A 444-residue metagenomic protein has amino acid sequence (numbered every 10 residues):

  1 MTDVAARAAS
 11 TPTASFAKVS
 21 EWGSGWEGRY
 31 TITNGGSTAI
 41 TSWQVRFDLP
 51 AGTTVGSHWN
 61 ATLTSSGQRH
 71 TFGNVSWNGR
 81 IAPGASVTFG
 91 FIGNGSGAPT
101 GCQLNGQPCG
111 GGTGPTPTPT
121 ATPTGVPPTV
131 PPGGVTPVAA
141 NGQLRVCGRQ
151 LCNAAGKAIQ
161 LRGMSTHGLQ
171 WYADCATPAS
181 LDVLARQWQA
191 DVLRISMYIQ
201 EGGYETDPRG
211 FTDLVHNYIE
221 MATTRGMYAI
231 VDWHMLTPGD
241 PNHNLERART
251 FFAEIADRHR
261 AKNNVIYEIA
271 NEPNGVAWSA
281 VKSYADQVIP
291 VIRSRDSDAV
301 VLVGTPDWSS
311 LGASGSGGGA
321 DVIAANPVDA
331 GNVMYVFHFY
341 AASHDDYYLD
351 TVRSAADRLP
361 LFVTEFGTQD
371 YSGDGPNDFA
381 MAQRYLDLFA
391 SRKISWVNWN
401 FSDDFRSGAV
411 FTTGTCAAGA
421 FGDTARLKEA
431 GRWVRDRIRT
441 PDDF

Functional and structural regions predicted by a protein language model:
R7-S24: Low-complexity, acidic Ser/Thr/Pro/Gly-rich terminal tails and inter-domain linkers that flank the onset of structured
W22-R29, T41: Short, solvent-exposed loop/turn segments enriched in Ser/Thr/Gly
I32-G36: Asparagine-centered strand-capping/turn motif at beta-strand->loop junctions
I40-S66: Short acidic, flexible loop segments centered on an aromatic residue
P83, T88-G114: Terminal connector regions
G114-V192, E205, S354, R432-W433 (+1 more regions): N-terminal carbohydrate-binding accessory modules
Q143-L144, G168, A173, L245 (+4 more regions): Extracellular glycoside hydrolase catalytic/binding regions
T177-P238, L245-T250, E254, D286-R295 (+1 more regions): Aromatic-lined substrate-binding rim segments of carbohydrate-active enzymes
